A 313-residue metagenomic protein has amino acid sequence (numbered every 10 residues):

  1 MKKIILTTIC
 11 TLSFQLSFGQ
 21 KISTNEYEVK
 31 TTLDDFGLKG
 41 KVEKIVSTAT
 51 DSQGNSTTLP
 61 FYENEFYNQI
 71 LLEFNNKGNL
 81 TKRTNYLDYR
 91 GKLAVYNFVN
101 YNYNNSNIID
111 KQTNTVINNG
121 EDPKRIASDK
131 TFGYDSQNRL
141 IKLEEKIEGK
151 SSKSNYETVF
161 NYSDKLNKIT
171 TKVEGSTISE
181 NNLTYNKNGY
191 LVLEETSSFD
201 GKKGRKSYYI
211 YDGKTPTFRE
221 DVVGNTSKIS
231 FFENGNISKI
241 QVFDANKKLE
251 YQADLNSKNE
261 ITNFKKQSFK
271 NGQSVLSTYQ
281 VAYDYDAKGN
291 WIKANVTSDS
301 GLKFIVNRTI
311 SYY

Functional and structural regions predicted by a protein language model:
M1-N25: Bacterial Sec-dependent N-terminal signal peptides
Q20-Y313: Buried hydrophobic residues that stabilize the cores of well-folded domains
